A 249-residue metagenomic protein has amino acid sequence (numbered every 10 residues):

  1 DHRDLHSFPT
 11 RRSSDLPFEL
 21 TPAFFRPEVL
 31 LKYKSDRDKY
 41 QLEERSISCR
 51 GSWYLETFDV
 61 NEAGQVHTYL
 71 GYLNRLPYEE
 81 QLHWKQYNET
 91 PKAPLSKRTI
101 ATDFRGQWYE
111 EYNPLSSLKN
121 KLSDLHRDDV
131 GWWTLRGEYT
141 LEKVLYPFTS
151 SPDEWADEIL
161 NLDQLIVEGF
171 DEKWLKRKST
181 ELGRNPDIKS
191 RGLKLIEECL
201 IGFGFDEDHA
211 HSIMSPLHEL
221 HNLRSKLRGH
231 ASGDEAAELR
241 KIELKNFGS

Functional and structural regions predicted by a protein language model:
D1-S13: Short, small-residue-biased leader/transition segments that mark boundaries at the very start of proteins
P9, A23, L182-P186: N-terminal alpha-helical modules
P17-Y54, V60-A63: Extended, Lys/Arg-enriched charged tracts that mediate electrostatic binding to polyanionic substrates
Y54-K189: Helix-loop junctions and short alpha-helical segments
D157, N161-L165, L195, S215-N222 (+1 more regions): Charged, amphipathic alpha-helical oligomerization/scaffolding segments
I166-R177, L200-E207, R224, R228: Alpha-helix capping/termination and helix-coil
S179-H209, L239-K245: Short, charged amphipathic alpha-helical segments flanked by flexible coils
D208-S249: Charge-enriched, short contiguous segments at helix-coil
